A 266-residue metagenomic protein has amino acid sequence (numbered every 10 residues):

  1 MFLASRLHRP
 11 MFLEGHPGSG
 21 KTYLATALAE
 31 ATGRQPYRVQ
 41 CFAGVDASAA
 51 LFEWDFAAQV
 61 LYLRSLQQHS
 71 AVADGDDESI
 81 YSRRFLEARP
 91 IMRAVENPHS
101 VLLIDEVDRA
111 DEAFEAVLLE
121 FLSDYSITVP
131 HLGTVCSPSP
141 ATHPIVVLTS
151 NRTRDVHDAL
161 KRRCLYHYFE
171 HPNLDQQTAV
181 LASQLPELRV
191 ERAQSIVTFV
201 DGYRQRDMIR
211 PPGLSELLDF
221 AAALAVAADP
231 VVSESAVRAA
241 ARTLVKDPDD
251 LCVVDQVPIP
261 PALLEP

Functional and structural regions predicted by a protein language model:
F2-P266: C-terminal regulatory/interaction module of P-loop NTP-utilizing enzymes
